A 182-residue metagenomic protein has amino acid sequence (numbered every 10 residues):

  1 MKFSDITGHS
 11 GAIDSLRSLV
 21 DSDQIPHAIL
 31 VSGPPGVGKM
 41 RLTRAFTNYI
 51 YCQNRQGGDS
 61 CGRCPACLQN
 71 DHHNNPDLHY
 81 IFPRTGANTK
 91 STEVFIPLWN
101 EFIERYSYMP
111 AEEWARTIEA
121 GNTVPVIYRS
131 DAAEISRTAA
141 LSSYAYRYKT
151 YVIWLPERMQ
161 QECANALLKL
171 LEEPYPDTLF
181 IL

Functional and structural regions predicted by a protein language model:
K2-E162: Clamp-loader machinery-focused feature within the broader ASCE/P-loop NTPase space
A140, N165-I181: Conserved catalytic/switch belt of AAA+ P-loop NTPases
V152, I181-L182: Conserved beta-strand segments that form the floor/walls of ligand-binding pockets within enzyme and binding domains
